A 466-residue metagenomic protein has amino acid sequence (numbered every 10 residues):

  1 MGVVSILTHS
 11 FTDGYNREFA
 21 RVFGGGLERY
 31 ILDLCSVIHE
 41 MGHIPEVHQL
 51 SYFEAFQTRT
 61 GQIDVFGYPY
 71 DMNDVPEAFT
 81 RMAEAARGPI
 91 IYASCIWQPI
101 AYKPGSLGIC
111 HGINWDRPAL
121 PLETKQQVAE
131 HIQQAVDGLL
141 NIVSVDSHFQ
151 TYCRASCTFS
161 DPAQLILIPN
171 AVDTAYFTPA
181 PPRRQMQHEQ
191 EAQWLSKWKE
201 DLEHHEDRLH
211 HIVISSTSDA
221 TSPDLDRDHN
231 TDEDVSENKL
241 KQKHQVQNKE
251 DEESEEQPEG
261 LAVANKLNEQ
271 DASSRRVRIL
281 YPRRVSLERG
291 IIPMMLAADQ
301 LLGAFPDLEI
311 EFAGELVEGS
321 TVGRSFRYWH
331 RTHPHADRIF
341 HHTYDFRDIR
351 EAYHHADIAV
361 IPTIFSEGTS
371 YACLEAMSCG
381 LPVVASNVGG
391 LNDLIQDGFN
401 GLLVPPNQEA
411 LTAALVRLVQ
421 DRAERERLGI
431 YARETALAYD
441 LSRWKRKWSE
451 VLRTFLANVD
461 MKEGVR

Functional and structural regions predicted by a protein language model:
E123-I142: Membrane-proximal helix-turn-helix segments that form the acceptor-binding/catalytic region of lipid-linked
V136-Q164, V172-E200, H204-T217: A short, active-site helix/loop in glycosyltransferases that binds the activated sugar's phosphate group
V143, H188-D226, E237, E255 (+4 more regions): Conserved donor-binding/catalytic core segment of Leloir-type glycosyltransferases
E309-F326: Glycosyltransferase donor-sugar binding loop
G323-Y344: Nucleotide-activated donor-binding/catalytic signature segment of Leloir-type glycosyltransferases, i.e., the conserved
H354-G368: Acidic donor-binding loop of glycosyltransferase active sites
P382-A385: Short hydrophobic beta-strand element within catalytic cores of glycosyltransferases and related nucleotide-activated
D397-G398, L402-Q408, R417-R422: Conserved acidic donor-binding segment of nucleotide-sugar-dependent glycosyltransferases
